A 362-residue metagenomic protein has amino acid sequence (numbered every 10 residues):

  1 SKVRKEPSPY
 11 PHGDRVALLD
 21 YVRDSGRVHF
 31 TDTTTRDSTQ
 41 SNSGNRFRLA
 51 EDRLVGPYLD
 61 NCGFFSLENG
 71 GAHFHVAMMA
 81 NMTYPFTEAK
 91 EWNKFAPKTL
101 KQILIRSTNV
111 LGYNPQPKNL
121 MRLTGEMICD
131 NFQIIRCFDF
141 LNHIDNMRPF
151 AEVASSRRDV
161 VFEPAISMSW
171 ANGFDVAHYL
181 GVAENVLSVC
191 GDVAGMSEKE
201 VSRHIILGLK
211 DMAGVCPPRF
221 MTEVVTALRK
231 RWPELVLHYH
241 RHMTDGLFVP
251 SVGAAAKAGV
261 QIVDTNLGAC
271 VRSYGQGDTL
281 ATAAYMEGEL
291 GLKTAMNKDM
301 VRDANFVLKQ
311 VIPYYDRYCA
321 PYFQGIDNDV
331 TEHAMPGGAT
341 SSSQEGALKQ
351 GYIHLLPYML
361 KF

Functional and structural regions predicted by a protein language model:
S1-R136, F140-F362: Catalytic cores and adjacent flexible loops of soluble metabolic enzymes that perform enolate/carbanion chemistry on
